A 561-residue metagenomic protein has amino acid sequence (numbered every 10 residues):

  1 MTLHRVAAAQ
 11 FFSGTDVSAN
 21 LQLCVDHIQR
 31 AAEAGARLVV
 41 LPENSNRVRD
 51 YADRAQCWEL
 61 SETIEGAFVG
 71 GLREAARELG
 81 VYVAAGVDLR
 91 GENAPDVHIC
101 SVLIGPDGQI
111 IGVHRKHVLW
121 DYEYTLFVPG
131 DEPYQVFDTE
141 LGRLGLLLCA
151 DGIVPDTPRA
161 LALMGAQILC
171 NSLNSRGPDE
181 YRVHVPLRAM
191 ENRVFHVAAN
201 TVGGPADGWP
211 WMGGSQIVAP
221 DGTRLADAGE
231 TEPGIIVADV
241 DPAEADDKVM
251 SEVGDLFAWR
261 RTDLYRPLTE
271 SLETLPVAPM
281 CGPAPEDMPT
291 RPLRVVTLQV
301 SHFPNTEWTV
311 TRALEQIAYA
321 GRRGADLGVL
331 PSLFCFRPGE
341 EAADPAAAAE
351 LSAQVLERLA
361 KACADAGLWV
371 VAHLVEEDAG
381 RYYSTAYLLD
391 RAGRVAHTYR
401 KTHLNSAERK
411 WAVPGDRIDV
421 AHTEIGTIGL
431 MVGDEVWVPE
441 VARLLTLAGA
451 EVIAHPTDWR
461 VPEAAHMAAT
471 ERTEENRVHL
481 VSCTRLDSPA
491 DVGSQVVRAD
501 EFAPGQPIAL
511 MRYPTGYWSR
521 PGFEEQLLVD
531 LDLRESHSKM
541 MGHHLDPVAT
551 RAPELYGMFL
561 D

Functional and structural regions predicted by a protein language model:
M1-F12, P285-F303, E307: Short beta-strand segments enriched in small/hydrophobic residues
A8, V40, A84, L146 (+6 more regions): Structural motif
F12-S18, L146-C149, S301-T309, L430-G433: Active-site mouth loops of central-metabolism enzymes
V17-S18, V25-D107, V113, S175-N192 (+3 more regions): Cys-nucleophile CN-hydrolase/nitrilase-fold catalytic domain and related Cys-dependent amidase chemistry that acts on
E43, D151, G222, S332 (+1 more regions): Active-site glycine-centered loops adjacent to acidic/histidine catalytic or metal-binding residues that shape
E62, R90-Q167, S172-V183, L187 (+6 more regions): Active-site catalytic loop in hydrolytic enzyme cores
E62-A84, G152-I235, A349-V371, W437-L528 (+1 more regions): CN hydrolase (nitrilase-like) catalytic-core segments centered on the catalytic cysteine and neighboring Lys/Glu
Q135-D138, F195, T201-P292, D419-V420 (+1 more regions): C-terminal beta-strand edge segments of enzyme domains
